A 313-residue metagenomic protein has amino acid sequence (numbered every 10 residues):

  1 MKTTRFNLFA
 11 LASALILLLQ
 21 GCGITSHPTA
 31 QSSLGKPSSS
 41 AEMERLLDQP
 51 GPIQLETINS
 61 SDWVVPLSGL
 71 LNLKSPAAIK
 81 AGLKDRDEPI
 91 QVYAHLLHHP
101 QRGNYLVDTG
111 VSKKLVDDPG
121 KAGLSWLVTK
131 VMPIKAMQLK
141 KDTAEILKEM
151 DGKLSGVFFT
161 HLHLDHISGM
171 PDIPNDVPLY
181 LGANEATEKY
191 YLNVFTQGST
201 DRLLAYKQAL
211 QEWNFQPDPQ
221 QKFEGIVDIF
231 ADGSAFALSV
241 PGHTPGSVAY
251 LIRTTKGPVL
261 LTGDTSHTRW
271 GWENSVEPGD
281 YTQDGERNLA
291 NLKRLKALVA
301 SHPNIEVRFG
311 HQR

Functional and structural regions predicted by a protein language model:
K2-A10: Bacterial N-terminal signal peptides that target proteins for export
A10, C22-K141, G257-G263, A300: Metallo-beta-lactamase
G23-S26, V128-E145, T255-R313: Cap/insert and terminal regions of metallo-dependent hydrolase folds
P66, L162-S168, T244-V248, H267-W270 (+1 more regions): Active-site environment of divalent metal-dependent phosphoester hydrolases
V92, G120-L181: Active-site metal-binding motif and surrounding structural segment of the metallo-beta-lactamase
L106-D108, G156-H161, L181-G182, S239-G242 (+3 more regions): Active-site neighborhood of phospho(di)ester-bond hydrolases with catalytic His/Asp-centered motifs
K135-K153, G182-S239, Q283-N304: Metallo-beta-lactamase
